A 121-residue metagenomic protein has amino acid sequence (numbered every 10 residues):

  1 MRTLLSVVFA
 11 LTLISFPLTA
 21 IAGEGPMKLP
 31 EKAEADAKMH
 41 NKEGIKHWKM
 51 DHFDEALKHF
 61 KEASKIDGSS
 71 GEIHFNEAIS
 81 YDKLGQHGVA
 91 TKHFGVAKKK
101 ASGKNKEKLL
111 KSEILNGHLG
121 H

Functional and structural regions predicted by a protein language model:
K42, N76, L110-E113: Canonical tetratricopeptide repeat
K49-M50, K83-L84, L115-H121: Register position in tetratricopeptide repeats
K61-K65, K99: Conserved structural position within tetratricopeptide repeats
